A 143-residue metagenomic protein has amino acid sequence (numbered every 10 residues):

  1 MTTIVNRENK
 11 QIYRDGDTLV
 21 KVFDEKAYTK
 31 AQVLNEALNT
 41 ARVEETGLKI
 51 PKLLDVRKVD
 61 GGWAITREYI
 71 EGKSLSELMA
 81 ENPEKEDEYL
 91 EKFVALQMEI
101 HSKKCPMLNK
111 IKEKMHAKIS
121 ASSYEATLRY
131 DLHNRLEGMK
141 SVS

Functional and structural regions predicted by a protein language model:
M1-T3: Conserved N-terminal boundary motif of the eukaryotic protein kinase catalytic domain
V5-V33: ATP-binding glycine-rich loop module of kinase domains
V20-K21, P51, S76: Nucleotide phosphate-binding site architecture
A31-T46: The N-lobe alphaC helix and its flanking beta3-alphaC-beta4 segment of protein kinase-like domains, centered on
K52-W63: Short beta-strand micro-motifs within the conserved protein kinase catalytic domain, predominantly in the N-lobe
G61-S74: Conserved short submotifs of the Hanks-type protein kinase catalytic core that shape the nucleotide-binding pocket
S76-I111: Conserved kinase catalytic-core helix
S102-S143: An alpha-helical support segment within catalytic cores of ATP-dependent transferases
